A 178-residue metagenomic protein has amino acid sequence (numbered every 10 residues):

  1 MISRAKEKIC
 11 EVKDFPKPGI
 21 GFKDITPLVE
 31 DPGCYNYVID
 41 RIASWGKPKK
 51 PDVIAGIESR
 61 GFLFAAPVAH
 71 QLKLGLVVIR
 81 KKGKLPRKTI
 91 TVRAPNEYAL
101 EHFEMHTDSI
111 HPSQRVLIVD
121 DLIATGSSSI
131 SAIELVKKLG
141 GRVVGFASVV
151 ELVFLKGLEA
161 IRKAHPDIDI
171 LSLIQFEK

Functional and structural regions predicted by a protein language model:
M1-P51: Active-site-facing substrate-recognition patch
A5-K8, S131-K178: PRPP-dependent phosphoribosyltransferase catalytic core
G19, I54, L76, F146: Residue-level signature of catalytic and energy-coupling elements of molecular machines, predominantly ATP/GTP-dependent
K50-E58: Short glycine-rich phosphate-binding loop at a beta-alpha junction
D52, Q114, V144: Conserved acidic residues
L63-L72: Short Gly/Thr/Asp-enriched flexible loops that form oxyanion-binding sites at enzyme active sites
L74-L117: Short, glycine/charge-rich flexible loops or terminal/linker lids adjacent to PRPP-binding catalytic cores
D121, G126: Conserved G/P- and acidic residue-centered "switch" motifs that form tight phosphate/ATP-binding loops in soluble
